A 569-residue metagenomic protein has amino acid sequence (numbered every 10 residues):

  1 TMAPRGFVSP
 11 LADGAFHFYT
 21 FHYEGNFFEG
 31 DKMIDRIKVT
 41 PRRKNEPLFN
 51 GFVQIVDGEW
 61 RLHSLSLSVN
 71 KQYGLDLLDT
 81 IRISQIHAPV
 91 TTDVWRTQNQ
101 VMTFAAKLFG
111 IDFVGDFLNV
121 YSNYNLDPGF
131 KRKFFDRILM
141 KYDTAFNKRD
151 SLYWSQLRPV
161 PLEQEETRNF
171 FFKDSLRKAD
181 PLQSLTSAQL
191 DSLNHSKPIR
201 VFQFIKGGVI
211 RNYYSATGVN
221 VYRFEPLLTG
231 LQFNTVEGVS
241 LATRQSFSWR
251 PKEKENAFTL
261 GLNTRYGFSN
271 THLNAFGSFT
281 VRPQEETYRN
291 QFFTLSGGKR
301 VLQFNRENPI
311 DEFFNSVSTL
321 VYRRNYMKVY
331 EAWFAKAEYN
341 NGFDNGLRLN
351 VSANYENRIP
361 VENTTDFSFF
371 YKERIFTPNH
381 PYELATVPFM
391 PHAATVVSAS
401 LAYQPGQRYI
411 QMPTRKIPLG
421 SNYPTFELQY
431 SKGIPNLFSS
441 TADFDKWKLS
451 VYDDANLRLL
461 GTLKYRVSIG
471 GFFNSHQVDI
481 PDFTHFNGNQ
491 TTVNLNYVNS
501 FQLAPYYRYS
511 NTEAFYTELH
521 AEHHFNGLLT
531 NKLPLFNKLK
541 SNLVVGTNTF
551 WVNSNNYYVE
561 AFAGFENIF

Functional and structural regions predicted by a protein language model:
T1-G14, F18: Active-site acidic/histidine clusters and adjacent loop/turn architecture that either coordinate catalytic ions
M2, F16, V90, D116-N119 (+1 more regions): Alpha-helical structural elements
G6-F7, L139-F569: Exposed, low-structure sequence patches enriched in small/polar residues
G6-P10, H22-E24, F28-M140, S468: Gly/Pro-enriched, hydrophobic low-complexity segments that function as extracytoplasmic propeptides/linkers
D13, F113, A145-F146: Alpha-helical protein-protein interaction elements
D13, K44-E46, E237-V239: A short catalytic or substrate-binding loop motif that flags glycine-/basic-rich loops and adjacent residues that bind
F16, L48-N50, R82, F334 (+2 more regions): Short beta-strand-initiation
F16-F18, K32-I34, Y423, N542: Sequence-level motif detector for i,i+2 pairs with an aromatic at +2
